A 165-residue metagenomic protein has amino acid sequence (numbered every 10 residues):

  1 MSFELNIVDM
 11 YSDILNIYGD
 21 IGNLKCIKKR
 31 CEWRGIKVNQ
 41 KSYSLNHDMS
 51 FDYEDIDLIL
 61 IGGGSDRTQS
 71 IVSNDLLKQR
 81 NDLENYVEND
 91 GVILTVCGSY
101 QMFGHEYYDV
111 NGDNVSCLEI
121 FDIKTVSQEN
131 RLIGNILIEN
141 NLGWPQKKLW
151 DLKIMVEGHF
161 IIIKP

Functional and structural regions predicted by a protein language model:
M1-N81, N85: N-terminal beta1-alpha1 cap of cysteine-dependent amidohydrolase-like domains
S2-D9, V126-P165: Amide-donor transfer/coupling interface in amidating biosynthetic enzymes
M10-S12, Y43-L45, G62-G64, V96-S99 (+3 more regions): Fold-independent oxyanion-binding glycine-rich loops and adjacent beta-strand/coil segments at enzyme active sites
Y18, Y86, Y100, F160-I161: Aromatic side chains
I27, Q40, I59-I61, F103 (+3 more regions): Generic structural hydrophobic/aromatic packing signal, biased to beta-strands
Q40-S42, I120, L149: Conserved beta-strand scaffold positions in the cores of enzyme catalytic domains, especially in NTP/NDP-utilizing
D66-L142: Cysteine-nucleophile active-site neighborhood
